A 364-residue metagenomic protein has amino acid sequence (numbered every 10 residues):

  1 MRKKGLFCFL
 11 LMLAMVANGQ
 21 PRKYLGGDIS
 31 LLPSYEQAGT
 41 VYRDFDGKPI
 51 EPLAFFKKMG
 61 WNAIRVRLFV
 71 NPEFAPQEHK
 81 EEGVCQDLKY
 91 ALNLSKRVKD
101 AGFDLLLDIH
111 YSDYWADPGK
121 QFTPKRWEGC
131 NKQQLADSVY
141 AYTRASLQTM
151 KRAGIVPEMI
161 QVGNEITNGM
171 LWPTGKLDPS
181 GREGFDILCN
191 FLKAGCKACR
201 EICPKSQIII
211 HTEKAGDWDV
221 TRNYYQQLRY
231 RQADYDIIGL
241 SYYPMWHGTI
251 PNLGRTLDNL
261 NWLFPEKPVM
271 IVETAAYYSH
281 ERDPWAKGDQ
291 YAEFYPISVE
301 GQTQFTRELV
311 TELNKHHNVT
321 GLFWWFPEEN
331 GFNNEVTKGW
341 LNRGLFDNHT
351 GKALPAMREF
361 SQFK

Functional and structural regions predicted by a protein language model:
R2-F9: Sec-dependent signal peptide recognition, specifically the positively charged N-region followed immediately by
L10-N18: Hydrophobic h-region of N-terminal signal peptides that target proteins for export in Gram-negative bacteria
Q20-F55: Boundary/entry segment of secreted carbohydrate-active catalytic domains
L25-I29, I64-V66, L105-I109, E158-V162 (+4 more regions): Hydrophobic faces of well-ordered beta-strands that scaffold small-molecule active sites in alpha/beta enzyme cores
Y35-E36, T40-G47, N71-A75, E81-K89 (+4 more regions): Acidic-and-aromatic substrate-binding clefts and catalytic sites of carbohydrate-active enzymes
D46, I50-L53, D186, K197 (+4 more regions): Glycoside hydrolase catalytic-domain groove-lining segments
K57-Q207, H211-E213: Substrate-binding cleft and catalytic face of glycoside hydrolase catalytic domains, especially the flexible beta-alpha
N259-E266, S279-E312, H316-K364: Aromatic-rich peripheral "rim/lid" segments of glycoside hydrolase catalytic domains that contact and position glycan
